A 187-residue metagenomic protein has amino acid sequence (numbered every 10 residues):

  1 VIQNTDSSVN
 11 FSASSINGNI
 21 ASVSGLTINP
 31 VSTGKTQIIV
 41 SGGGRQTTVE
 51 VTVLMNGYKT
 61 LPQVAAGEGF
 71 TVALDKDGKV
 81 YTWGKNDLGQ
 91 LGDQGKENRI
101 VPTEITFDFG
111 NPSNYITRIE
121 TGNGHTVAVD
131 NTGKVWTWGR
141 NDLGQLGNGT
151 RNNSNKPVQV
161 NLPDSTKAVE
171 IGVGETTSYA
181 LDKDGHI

Functional and structural regions predicted by a protein language model:
V1-Y58: Extracytoplasmic soluble-region selector
L54-T82, D87: An edge-strand/N-cap motif at the start of beta-rich repeat modules
A66-E68, K76, T121-N123, N131 (+2 more regions): Residue-level detector of Asp-centered blade-edge/turn motifs that repeat once per structural unit in beta-propeller
F70-A73, T82, H125-A128, T137 (+1 more regions): Conserved core positions of repeat-based scaffolds
G89-Q94, G144-G149: Conserved GTPase G-domain signal focused on the G5
K96-V101, R140, R151-K156: A detector of repeated loop/turn-to-beta-strand junctions in beta-rich toroidal repeat architectures
F109-Y115, P163-K167: Short glycine-/Asp-/Thr-/Trp-enriched loop segments that recur within the blades of beta-propeller repeat domains
